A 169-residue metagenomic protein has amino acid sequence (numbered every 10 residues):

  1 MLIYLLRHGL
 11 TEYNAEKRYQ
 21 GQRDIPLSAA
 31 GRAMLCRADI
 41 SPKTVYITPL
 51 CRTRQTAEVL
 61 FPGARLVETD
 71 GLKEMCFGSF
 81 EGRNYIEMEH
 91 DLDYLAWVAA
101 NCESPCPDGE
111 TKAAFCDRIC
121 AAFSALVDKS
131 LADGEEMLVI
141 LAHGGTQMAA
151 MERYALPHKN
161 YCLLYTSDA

Functional and structural regions predicted by a protein language model:
L2-A64: Active-site-proximal alpha-helix that buttresses catalytic centers in soluble enzyme cores
I3, K43, G134-G145: Generic beta-sheet signal
T11, T146-Q147: Short active-site segment of divalent metal-dependent hydrolases/proteases that encodes the spacing between
I40, L126-E136: Glycine-rich phosphate-binding loop signature in dinucleotide/nucleotide-binding domains
I47-T48, D117, L141-A142: Short beta-strand scaffold positions
V59, A149, R153: Active-site signature of alpha/beta-hydrolase-fold catalytic machinery across serine- and Asp/Cys-nucleophile hydrolases
L60-C120: Phosphate-handling substructures
Y165-A169: Conserved small/polar residues in nucleotide/adenosyl-binding loops
